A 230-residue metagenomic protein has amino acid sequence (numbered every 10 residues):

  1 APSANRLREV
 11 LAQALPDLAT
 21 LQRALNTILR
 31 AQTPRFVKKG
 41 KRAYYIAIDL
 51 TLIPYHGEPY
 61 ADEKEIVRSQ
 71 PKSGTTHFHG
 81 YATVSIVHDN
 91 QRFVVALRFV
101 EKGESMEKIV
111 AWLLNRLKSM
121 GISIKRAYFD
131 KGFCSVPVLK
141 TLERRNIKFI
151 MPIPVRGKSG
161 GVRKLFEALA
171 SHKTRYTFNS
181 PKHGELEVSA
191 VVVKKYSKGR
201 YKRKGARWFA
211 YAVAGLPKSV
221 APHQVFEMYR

Functional and structural regions predicted by a protein language model:
A1-S3, R42-H56, V84, I124-C134 (+3 more regions): Short, conserved catalytic/metal-binding motifs centered on acidic residues
A4, L18, Q22, S135 (+2 more regions): Alpha-helix initiation and N-capping motif
R8-H88: Active-site-proximal, Lys/Arg-enriched surface segment that forms a nucleic-acid-binding/basic interface patch
A19-T33, E107-I109, Y211-Y229: Short, motif-level signal for alpha-helix interfacial/capping segments enriched in acidic residues and aromatics/proline
T33-V37, R68-G74, L139, T177-S180 (+1 more regions): A generic local secondary-structure boundary/capping motif
I66-S123, G205-L216: Electropositive, glycine- and tryptophan-enriched low-complexity nucleic-acid-binding patches
G103-K164: Domain-level cores of phosphate- or acyl-group-handling catalytic modules
R145-R230: An anionic, glycine-rich sequence signature occurring as long contiguous blocks
